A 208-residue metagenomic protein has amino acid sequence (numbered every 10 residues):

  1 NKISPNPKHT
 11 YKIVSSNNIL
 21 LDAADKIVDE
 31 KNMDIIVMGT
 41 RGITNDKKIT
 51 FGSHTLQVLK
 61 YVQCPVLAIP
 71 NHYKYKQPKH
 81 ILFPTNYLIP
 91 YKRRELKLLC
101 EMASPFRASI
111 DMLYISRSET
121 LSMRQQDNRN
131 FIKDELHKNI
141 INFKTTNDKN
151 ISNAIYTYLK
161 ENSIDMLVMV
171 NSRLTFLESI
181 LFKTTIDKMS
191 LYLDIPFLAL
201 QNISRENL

Functional and structural regions predicted by a protein language model:
K2-I36, H137-D187, L191-I195, N202-L208: Structural beta-alpha unit
T10, K79-H80, R107-D111: Residues at the starts of beta-strands that form the adenosine-phosphate
M38-T40, K60-E95, L191-L208: Intrinsically disordered or low-complexity boundary/linker segments at protein termini and domain junctions
N45-T50, L177-L181: Glycine/threonine-rich flexible loop motifs
F51-H54, Q126-R129, L181-I186: Charged helix-capping and loop-helix junction motifs
H54, V62, F106, L136-N139 (+1 more regions): Short, structured coil segments at secondary-structure junctions
L56, C100, N130, Y156 (+1 more regions): Active-site phosphate/pyrophosphate- and oxyanion-stabilizing loops and adjacent acidic/basic residues in soluble
R93-H137: Redox- and metal-dependent alpha/beta enzyme cores, enriched for Fe-S-associated oxidoreductases and cofactor-handling
